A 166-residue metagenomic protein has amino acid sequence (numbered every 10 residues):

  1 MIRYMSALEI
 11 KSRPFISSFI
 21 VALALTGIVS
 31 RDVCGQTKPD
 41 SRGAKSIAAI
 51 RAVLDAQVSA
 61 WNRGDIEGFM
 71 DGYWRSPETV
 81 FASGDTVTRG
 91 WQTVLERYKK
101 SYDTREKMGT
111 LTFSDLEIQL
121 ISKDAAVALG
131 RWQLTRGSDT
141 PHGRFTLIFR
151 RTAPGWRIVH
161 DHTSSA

Functional and structural regions predicted by a protein language model:
I2-F19: Bacterial N-terminal signal peptides that target proteins for export
S17-I28: Bacterial N-terminal signal peptides
V33-G72, S76, T93: Short, low-complexity N-terminal intrinsically disordered segments enriched in polar/charged residues
A48, I66-I121, Q133, T140: A solvent-exposed, acidic/Ser-Thr-rich amphipathic alpha-helical stretch
I118-A126, R150-G155: A short, structured loop/turn motif at beta-sheet edges
L134-T135, S165: Short, surface-exposed beta-strand-loop junctions and turns on beta-sheet-rich folds
H142-A166: Short beta-strand edge/turn micro-motifs at domain boundaries
